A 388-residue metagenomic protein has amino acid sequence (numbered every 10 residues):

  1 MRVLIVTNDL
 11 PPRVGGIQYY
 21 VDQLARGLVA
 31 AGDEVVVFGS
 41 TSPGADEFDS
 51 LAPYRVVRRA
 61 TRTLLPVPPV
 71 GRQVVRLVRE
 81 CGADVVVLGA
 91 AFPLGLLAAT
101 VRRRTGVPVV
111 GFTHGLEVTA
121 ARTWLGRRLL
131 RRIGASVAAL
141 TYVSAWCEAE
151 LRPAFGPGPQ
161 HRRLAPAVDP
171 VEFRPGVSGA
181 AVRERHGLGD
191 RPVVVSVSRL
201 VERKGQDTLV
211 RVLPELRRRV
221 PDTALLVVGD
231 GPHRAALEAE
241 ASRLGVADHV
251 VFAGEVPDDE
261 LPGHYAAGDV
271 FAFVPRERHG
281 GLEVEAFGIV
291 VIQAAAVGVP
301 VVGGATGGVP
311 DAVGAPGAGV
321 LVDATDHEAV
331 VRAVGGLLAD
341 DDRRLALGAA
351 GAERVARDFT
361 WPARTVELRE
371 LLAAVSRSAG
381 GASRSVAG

Functional and structural regions predicted by a protein language model:
M1-G44, S50-R55, A379-G380, R384-G388: N-terminal subdomain of nucleotide-sugar transferases
T41, W146, A167: Carbohydrate-associated surface elements
L88-L94: Short His-centered aromatic/hydrophobic patch
L188-K204, V210-L213: Conserved donor-binding/catalytic core segment of Leloir-type glycosyltransferases
D222, H249, G336, R343-R357 (+1 more regions): A short, well-ordered alpha-helix in the C-terminal region of glycosyltransferases
E238-E260, V270: Nucleotide-activated donor-binding/catalytic signature segment of Leloir-type glycosyltransferases, i.e., the conserved
H249, E255, A266-V284, V299: Acidic donor-binding loop of glycosyltransferase active sites
A305, A315-E328, G336-D342: Conserved acidic donor-binding segment of nucleotide-sugar-dependent glycosyltransferases
